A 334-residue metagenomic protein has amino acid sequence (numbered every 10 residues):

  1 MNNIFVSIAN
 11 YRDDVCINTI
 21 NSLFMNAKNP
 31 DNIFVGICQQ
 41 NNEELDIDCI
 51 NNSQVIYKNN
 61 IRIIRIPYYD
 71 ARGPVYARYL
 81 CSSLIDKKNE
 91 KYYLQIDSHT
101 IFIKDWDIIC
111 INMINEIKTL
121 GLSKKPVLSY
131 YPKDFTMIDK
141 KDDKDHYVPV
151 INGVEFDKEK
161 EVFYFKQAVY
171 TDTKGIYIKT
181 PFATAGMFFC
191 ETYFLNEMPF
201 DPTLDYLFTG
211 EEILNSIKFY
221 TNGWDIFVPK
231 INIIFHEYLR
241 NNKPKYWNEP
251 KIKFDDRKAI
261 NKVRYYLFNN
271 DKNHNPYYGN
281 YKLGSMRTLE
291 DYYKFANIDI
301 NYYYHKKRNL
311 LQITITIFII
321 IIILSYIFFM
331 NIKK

Functional and structural regions predicted by a protein language model:
N2-I300: Catalytic cores of eukaryotic secretory-pathway lumenal/extracellular enzymes that build and remodel glycoconjugates
I96, G210, N309-F318: Transmembrane alpha-helices of multi-pass eukaryotic membrane proteins
N301-N309: Short, aromatic-rich amphipathic segments at membrane interfaces that lie adjacent to a transmembrane helix or signal
Q312-K333: Terminal signal-anchor or tail-anchor transmembrane helices that tether membrane-associated enzymes to cellular
